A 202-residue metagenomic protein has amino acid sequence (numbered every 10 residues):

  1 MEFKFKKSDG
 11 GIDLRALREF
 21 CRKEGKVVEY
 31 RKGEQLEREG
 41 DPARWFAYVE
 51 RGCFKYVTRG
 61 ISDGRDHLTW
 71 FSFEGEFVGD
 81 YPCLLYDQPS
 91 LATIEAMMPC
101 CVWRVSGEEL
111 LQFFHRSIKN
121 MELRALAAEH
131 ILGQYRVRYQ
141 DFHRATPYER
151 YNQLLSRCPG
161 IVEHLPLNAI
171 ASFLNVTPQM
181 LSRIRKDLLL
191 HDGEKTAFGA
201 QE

Functional and structural regions predicted by a protein language model:
M1-V27, R31-K32, C83: Cyclic nucleotide-binding regulatory module and flanking cytosolic helices
R31-K32, E50-R51, F73, M98: A cytosolic small-molecule/anion-sensing beta-strand core signal
L36-D41: Short phosphate-coordinating micro-motif centered on Lys-Gly-acidic
R44, Y48-V57, E74-G75: Glycine- and acidic-residue-biased ligand/ion/polar-headgroup-sensing regions
V57-D63: Cytochrome P450 core scaffold surrounding the K-helix E-X-X-R motif and the conserved "meander" helix-loop region
L68-A125: Cyclic-nucleotide recognition modules
I131-Q140: Short, Lys/Arg-enriched N-terminal segment that forms or immediately precedes the first helix of a structured domain
A145-E202: Phosphate-/nucleic-acid-contacting segments
